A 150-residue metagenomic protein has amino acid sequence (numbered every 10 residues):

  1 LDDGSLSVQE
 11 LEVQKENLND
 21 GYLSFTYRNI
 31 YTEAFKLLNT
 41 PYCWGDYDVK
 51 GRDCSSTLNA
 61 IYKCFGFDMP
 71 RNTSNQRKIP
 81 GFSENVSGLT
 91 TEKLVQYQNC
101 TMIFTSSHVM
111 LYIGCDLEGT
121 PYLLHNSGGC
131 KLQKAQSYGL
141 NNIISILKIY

Functional and structural regions predicted by a protein language model:
D2-V86, S106, L124-N126: N-terminal capping segments
M69-L140: ...with weaker cross-activation on analogous glycine-rich loops/strands in unrelated enzymes
G139-Y150: His-Asp-centered catalytic microenvironments across diverse enzyme cores, prominently the transglutaminase-like
